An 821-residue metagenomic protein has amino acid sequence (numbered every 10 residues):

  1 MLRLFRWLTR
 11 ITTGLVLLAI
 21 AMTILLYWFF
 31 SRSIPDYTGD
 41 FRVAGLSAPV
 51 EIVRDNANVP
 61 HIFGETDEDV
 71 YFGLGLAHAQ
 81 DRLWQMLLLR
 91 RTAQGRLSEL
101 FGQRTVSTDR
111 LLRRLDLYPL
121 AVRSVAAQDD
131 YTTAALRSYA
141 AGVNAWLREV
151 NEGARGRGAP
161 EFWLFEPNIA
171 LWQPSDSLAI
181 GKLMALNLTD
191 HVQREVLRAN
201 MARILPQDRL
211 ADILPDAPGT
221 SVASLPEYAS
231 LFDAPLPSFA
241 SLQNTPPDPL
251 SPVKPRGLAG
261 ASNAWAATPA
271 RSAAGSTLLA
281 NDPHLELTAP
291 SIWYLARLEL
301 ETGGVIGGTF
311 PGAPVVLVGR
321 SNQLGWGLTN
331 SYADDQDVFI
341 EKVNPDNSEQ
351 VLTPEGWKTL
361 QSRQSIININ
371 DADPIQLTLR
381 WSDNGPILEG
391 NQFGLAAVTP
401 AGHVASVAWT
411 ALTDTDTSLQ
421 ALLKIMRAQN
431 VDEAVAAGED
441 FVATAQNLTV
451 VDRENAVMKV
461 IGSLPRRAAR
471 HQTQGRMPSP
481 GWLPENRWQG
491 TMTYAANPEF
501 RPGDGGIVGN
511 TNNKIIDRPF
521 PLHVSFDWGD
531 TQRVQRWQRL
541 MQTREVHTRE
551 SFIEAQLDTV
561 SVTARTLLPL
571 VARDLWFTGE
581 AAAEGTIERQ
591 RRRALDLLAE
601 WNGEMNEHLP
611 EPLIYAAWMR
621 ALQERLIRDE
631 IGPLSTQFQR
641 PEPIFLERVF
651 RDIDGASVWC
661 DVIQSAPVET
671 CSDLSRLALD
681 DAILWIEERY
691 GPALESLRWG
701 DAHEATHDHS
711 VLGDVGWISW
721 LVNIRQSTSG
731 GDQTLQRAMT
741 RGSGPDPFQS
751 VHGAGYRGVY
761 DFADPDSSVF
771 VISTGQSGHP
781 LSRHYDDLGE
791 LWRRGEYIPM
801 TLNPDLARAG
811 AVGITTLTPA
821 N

Functional and structural regions predicted by a protein language model:
M1-I20: N-terminal Sec-pathway targeting helices
L25-L278, P283, G307, E624 (+1 more regions): Substrate-recognition/specificity elements adjacent to catalytic centers across diverse enzyme folds
D69-F101, G327-T378, E485-R533, R539 (+2 more regions): Gly/Pro-rich active-site capping loops and adjacent beta-alpha segments that organize cofactor/substrate pockets
V70-G73, L111, L120-A134, S406-W409 (+5 more regions): Second-shell loop/turn segments in exported
A259, L300-V315, G319-L324, L328-E485: Glycine- and hydrophobic-rich flexible loops that cap the catalytic core of alpha/beta enzyme folds
L388-E389, A397, H403, D440-R544 (+4 more regions): Hydrophobic alpha-helical segments
H523-I587, L674-N821: Terminal end segments
A617-G700: Charged, long alpha-helical assembly modules
